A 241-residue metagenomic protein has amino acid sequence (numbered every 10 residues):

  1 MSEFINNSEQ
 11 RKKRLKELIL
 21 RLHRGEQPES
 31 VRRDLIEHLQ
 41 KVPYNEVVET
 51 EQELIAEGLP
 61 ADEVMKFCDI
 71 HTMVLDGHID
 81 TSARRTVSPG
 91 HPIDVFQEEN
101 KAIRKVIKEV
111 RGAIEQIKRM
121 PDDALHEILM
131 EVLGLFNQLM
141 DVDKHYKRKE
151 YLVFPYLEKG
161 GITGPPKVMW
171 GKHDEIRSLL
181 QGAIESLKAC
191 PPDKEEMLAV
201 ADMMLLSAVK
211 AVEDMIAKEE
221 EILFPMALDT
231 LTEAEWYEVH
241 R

Functional and structural regions predicted by a protein language model:
M1-D143, K147-R241: Small-residue-biased structural context
